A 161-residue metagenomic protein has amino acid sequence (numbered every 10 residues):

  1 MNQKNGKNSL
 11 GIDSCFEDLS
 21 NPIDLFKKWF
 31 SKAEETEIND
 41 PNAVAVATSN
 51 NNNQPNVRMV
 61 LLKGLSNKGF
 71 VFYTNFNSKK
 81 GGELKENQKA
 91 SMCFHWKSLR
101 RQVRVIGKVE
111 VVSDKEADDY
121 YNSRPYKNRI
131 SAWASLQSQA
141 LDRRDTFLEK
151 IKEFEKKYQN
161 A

Functional and structural regions predicted by a protein language model:
M1-A161: Binding-site signature for planar aromatic cofactors or substrates
